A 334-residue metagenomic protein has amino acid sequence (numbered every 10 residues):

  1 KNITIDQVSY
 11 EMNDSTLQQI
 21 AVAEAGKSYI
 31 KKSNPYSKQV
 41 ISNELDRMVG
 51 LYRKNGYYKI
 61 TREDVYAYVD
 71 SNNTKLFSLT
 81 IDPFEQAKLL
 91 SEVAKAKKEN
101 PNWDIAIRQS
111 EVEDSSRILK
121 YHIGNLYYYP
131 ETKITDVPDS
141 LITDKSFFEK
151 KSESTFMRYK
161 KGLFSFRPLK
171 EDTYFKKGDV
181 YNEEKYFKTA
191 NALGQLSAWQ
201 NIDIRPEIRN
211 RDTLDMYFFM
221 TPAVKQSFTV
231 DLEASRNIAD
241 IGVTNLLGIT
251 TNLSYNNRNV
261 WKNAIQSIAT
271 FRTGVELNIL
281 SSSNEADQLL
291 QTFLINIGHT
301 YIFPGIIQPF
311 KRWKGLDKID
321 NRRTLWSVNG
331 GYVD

Functional and structural regions predicted by a protein language model:
K1-D334: Immediate N-terminus of the mature polypeptide
